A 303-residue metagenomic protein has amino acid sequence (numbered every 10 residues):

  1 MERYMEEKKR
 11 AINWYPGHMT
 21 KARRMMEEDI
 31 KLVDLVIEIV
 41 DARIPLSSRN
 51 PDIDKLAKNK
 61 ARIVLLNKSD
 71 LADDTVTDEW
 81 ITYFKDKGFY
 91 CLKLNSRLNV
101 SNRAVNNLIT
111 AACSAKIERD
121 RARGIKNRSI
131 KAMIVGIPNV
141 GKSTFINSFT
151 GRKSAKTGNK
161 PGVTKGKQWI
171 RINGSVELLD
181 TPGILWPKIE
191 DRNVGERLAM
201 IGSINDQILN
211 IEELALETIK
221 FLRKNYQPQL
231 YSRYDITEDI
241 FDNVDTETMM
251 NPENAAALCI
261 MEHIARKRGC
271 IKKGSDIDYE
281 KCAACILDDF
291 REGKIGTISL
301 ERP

Functional and structural regions predicted by a protein language model:
M1-L35, R43-D52, L56-R62, T75 (+2 more regions): Helix-rich effector regions associated with P-loop NTPase G domains
E38, V64-L66, I134: Structural beta-sheet core signal
V40-R43, S69, F149, P182: Anionic group-transfer/hydrolysis microenvironments
K60-D70: Active-site cofactor/substrate anionic-group-binding motifs, chiefly glycine- and Lys/Arg-rich phosphate-binding loops
L66, N95, P182: Residues at the C-termini of beta-strands that transition into short coil/loop
S69-G136, S154, R268, I277: Canonical P-loop GTPase G-domain recognition
A104, L108, T144, E217 (+1 more regions): Alpha-helical scaffold segments in soluble metabolic enzymes
K131-G151, A155-K156, T181: Glycine-rich phosphate-binding P-loop
